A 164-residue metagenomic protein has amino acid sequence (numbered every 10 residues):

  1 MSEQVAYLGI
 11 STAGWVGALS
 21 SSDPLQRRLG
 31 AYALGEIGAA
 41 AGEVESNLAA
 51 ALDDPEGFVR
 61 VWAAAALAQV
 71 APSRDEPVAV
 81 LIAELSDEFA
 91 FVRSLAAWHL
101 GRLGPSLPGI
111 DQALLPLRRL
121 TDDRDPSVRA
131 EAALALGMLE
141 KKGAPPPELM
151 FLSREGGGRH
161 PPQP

Functional and structural regions predicted by a protein language model:
M1-L8, L25-A40, A50, F58-S73 (+3 more regions): Structural detector for internal amphipathic alpha-helices that build alpha-solenoid repeat scaffolds
A6-A18, A39-D53, S73-S86, L107-D122 (+1 more regions): Amphipathic alpha-helical scaffolding segments comprising HEAT/armadillo-like alpha-solenoid repeats
L19-L25, L52-F58, L85-F91, T121-S127 (+1 more regions): Short coil turns that connect the paired helices of HEAT/ARM alpha-solenoid repeats
